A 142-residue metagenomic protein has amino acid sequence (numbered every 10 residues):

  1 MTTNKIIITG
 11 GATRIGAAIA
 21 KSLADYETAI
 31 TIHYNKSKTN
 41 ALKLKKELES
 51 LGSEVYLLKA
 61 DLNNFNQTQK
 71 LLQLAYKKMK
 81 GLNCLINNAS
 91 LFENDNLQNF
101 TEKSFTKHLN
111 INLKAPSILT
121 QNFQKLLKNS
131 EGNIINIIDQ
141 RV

Functional and structural regions predicted by a protein language model:
A12-T13: Conserved glycine-rich cofactor-binding loop
T28-L42: Conserved glycine-rich Rossmann-like NAD(P)H-binding loop of the short-chain dehydrogenase/reductase
K38, K59-K70, E102: The beta1-alpha1 cofactor-binding region of Rossmann-like NAD(H)/NADP(H)-dependent oxidoreductases
N88-E93: Conserved NAD(P)H cofactor-binding loop of Rossmann-fold oxidoreductase domains
N96-L97, S104-L109: Substrate-binding pocket helix/loop in short-chain dehydrogenase/reductase
T120-Q121: A short, exposed helix-loop element centered on a Lys and neighboring polar residues
N133-V142: Catalytic loop of short-chain dehydrogenase/reductase
